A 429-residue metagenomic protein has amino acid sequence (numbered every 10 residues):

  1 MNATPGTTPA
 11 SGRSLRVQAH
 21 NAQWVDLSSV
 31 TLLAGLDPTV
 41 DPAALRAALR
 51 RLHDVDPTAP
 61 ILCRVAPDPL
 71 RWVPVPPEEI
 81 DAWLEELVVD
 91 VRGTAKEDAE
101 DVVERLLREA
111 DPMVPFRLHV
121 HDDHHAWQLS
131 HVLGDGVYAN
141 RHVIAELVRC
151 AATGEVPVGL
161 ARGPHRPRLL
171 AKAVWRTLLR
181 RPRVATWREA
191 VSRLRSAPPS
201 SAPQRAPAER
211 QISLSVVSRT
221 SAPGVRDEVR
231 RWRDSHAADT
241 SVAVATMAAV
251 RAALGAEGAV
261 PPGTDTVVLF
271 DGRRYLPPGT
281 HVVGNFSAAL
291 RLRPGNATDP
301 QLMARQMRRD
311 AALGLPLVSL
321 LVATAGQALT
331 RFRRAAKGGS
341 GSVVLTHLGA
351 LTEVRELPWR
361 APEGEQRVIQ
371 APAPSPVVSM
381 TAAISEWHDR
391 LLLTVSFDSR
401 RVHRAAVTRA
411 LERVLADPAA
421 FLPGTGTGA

Functional and structural regions predicted by a protein language model:
M1-P69, R92, K96-F116, A126 (+1 more regions): Acyl-thioester-dependent acyl-group transfer interface
M1-R16, H20, V137, R141 (+2 more regions): Non-catalytic, low-complexity flexible loops and terminal extensions
D37-T39, A44, D81-V91, R226 (+2 more regions): Short Lys/Arg-enriched alpha/beta "domain-start" segment
D68, P74-D81: C-terminal, non-catalytic extensions of nucleic-acid polymerases
G134: Short active-site segment of divalent metal-dependent hydrolases/proteases that encodes the spacing between
T220-T240, M307: Surface-exposed, Lys/Arg-rich phosphate-binding patches that contact polyanionic backbones
T240-R251: Short amphipathic alpha-helical segments
